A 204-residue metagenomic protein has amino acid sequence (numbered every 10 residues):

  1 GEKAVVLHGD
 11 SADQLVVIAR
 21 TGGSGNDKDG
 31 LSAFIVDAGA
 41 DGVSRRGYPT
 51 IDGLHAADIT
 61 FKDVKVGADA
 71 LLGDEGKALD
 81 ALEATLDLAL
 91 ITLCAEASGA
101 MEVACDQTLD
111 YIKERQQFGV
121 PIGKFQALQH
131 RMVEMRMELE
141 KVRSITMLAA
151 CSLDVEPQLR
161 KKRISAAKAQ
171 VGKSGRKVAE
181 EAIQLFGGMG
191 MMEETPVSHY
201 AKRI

Functional and structural regions predicted by a protein language model:
G1, F34, I59-F61, M101 (+1 more regions): Residue-level signal for inorganic ion chemistry
E2-R45: A short core secondary-structure module
K3, S11, H55, E75 (+2 more regions): Gly/Ser/Thr-rich beta-alpha loop segments that engage phosphate groups in nucleotides
V5, V36-G67: Flexible, small-/acidic-enriched active-site or ligand-binding loops
L7-G9, N26, P49-G53, L86-E96: Short alpha-helix boundary/capping segments
D10-A12, D29, L54, T195 (+1 more regions): Short, solvent-exposed loop/turn segments at the edges of secondary structure
A57-T85: A short, charged helix-loop
A68, A81-I204: Alpha-helical interface subdomain recognition
